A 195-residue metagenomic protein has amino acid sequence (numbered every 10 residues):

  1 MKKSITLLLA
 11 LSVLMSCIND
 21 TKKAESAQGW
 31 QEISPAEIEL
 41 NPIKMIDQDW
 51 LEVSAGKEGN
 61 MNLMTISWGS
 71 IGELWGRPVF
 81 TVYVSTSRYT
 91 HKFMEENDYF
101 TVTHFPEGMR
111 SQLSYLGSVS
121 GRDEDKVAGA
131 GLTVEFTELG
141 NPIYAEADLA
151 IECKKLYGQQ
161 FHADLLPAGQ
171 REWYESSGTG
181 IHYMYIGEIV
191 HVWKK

Functional and structural regions predicted by a protein language model:
S4-V13: Sec-dependent N-terminal signal peptides
I18-K195: Active-site-proximal mixed secondary-structure blocks
